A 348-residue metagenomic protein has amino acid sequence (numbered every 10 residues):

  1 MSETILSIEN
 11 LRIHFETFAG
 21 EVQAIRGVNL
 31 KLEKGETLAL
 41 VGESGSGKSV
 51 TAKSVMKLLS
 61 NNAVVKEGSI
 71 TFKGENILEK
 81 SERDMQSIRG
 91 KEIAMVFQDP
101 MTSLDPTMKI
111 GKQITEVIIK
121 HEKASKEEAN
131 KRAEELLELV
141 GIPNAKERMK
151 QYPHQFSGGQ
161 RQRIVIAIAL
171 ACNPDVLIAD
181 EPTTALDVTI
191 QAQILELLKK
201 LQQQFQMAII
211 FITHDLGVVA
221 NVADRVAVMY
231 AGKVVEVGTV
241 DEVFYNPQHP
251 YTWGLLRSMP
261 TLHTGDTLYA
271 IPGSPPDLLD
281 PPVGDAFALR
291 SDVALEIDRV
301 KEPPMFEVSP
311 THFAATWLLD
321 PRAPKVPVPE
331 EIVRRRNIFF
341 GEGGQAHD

Functional and structural regions predicted by a protein language model:
S2-I5, H14-G27, L58-V64, K80-D84 (+2 more regions): A short, flexible loop at the N-terminus of ABC-type nucleotide-binding domains that lies
T4, P143, T239-G344: Short catalytic/signature loops enriched in Gly
K57, I178-P182, L186-T267: P-loop NTP-binding/switch modules centered on Walker-like glycine-rich loops
V65-N76: Conserved ABC transporter NBD signature motif
N76, E128-E147, L256: Conserved ABC ATPase "signature" region
I77-A94, K120, E242-P247, D277-P282: ABC ATPase NBD coupling module
A171-D175: A short, proline-enriched helix->beta-strand linker immediately N-terminal to the Walker B motif in ABC-type P-loop
